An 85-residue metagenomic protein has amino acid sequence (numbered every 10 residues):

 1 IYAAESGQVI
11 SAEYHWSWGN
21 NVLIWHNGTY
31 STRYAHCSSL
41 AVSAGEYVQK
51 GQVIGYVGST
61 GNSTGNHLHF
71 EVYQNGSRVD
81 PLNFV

Functional and structural regions predicted by a protein language model:
I1-V85: Catalytic cores of peptidoglycan-degrading enzymes
